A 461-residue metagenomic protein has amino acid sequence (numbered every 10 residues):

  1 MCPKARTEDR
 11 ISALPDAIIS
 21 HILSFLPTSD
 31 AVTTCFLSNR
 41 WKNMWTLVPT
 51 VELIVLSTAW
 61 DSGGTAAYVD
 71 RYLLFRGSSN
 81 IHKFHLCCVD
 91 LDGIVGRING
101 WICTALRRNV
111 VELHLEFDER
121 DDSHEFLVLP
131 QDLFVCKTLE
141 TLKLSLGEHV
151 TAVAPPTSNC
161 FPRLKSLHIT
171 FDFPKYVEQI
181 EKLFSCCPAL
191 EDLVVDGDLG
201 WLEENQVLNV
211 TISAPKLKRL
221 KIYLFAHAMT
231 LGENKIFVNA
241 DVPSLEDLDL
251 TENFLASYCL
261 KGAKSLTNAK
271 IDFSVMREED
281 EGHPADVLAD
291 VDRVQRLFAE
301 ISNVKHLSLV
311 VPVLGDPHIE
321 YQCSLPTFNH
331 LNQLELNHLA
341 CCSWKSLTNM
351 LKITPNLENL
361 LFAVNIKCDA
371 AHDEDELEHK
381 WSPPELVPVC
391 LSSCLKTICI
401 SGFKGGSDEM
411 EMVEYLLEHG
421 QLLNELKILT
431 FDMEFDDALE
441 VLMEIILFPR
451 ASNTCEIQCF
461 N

Functional and structural regions predicted by a protein language model:
C2-S213, C390: Leucine-rich repeat
F25, T33, T58-D70, F75 (+13 more regions): Leucine-rich repeat
V48, I81, V110-E112, L139-L142 (+12 more regions): Conserved hydrophobic position(s) of the canonical leucine-rich repeat
V51-I54, S62, R76-D90, R108-D118 (+3 more regions): LRR N-terminal entry segment and analogous cap-like coil->beta motifs
N99-T104, V128-K137, P155-L164, I180-A189 (+9 more regions): A structural signal for leucine-rich repeat
C394-E434: C-terminal structured "cap/appendage" subdomains that terminate the fold
F435-N461: C-terminal helix/juxtamembrane-tail motif
